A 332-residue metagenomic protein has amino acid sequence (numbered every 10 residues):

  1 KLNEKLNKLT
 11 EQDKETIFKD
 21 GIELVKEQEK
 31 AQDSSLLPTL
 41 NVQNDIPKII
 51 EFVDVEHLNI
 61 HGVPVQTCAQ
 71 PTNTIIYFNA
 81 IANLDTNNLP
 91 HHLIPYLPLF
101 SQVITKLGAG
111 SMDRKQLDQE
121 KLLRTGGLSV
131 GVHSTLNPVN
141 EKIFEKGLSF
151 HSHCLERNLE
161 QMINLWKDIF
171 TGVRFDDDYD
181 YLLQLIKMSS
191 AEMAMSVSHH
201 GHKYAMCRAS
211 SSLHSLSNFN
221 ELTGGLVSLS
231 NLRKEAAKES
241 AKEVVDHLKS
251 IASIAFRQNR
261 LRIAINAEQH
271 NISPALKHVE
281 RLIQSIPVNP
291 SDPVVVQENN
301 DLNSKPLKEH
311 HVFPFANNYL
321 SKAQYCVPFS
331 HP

Functional and structural regions predicted by a protein language model:
K1-D45, Q116-V295: Charge-rich, well-structured scaffold segments of protease-associated domains
L40-V42, E51-E56, L97, S101-I104: Catalytic nucleotidyl-transfer cores of nucleotide-processing enzymes
I49-P95, F313-N318, V327-H331: Active-site-adjacent "gating/activation" loops or surface patches in catalytic cores
F52-V55, P64-C68, V245-I254, R260-R262 (+1 more regions): Generic recognition of flexible, low-complexity loop/linker segments
N73-E120, N164-W166, P332: Active/ligand-binding-proximal structured segments within catalytic/core domains that scaffold catalytic residues
T74-F78, P95-Q102, E141-G147, I163 (+3 more regions): Short acidic (Asp/Glu) and glycine-rich catalytic loops that position anionic groups and cofactors
L89-H91, L159-M162, I272-A275, K322 (+1 more regions): Short helix/loop capping segments that flank catalytic or ligand/cofactor-binding pockets
E298-L320: Glycine-rich, aromatic-lined ligand/substrate-binding cores of catalytic and carbohydrate-binding domains
